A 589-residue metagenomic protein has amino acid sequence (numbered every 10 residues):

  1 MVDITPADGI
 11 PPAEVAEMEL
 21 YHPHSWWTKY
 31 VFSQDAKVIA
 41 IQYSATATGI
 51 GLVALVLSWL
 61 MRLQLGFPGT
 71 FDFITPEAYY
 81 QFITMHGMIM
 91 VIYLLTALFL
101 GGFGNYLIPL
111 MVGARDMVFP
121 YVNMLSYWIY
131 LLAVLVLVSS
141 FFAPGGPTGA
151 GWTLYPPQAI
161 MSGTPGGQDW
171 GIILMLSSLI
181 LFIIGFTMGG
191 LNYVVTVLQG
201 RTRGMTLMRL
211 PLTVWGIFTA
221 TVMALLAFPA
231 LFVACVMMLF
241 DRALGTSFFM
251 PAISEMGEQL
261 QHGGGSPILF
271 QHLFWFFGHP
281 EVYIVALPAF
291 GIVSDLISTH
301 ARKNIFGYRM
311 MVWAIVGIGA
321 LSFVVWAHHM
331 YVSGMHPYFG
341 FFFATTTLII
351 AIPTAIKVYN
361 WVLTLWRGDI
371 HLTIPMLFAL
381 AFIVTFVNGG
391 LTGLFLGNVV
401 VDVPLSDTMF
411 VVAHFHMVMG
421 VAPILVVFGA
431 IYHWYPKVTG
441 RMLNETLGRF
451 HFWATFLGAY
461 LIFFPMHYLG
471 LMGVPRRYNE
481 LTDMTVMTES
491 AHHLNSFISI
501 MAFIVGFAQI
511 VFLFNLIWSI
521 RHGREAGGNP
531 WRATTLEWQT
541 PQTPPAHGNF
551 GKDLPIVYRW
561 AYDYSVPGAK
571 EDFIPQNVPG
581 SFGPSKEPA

Functional and structural regions predicted by a protein language model:
V2-A589: Membrane-embedded and interfacial regions of multi-pass energy-transducing membrane proteins
